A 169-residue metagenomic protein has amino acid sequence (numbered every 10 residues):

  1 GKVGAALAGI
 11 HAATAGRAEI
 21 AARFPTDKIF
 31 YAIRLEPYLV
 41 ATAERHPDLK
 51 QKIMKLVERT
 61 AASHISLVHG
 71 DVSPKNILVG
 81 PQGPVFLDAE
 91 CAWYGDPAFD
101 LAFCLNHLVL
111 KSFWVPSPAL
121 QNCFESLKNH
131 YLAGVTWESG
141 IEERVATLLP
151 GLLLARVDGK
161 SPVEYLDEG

Functional and structural regions predicted by a protein language model:
G1-K2: Conserved structural core of kinase catalytic domains
H11-A15, V109-S112: Protein kinase-like catalytic domain
A13-A15, E19-R59: Active-site catalytic-loop/activation-segment of kinase and kinase-like phosphoryl-transfer enzymes
T26-I33, Y38, I141, V145-G169: Amphipathic alpha-helical packing elements
F30, P74-N76, F113: Flexible loop/turn segments at secondary-structure boundaries
K55-F99: Active-site acidic catalytic loop and adjacent metal/ATP-binding pocket of ATP-dependent phosphoryl transfer enzymes
A98-T136, L149-D167: Active-site activation/catalytic loop segments of kinase-like enzymes and analogous catalytic loops in related
